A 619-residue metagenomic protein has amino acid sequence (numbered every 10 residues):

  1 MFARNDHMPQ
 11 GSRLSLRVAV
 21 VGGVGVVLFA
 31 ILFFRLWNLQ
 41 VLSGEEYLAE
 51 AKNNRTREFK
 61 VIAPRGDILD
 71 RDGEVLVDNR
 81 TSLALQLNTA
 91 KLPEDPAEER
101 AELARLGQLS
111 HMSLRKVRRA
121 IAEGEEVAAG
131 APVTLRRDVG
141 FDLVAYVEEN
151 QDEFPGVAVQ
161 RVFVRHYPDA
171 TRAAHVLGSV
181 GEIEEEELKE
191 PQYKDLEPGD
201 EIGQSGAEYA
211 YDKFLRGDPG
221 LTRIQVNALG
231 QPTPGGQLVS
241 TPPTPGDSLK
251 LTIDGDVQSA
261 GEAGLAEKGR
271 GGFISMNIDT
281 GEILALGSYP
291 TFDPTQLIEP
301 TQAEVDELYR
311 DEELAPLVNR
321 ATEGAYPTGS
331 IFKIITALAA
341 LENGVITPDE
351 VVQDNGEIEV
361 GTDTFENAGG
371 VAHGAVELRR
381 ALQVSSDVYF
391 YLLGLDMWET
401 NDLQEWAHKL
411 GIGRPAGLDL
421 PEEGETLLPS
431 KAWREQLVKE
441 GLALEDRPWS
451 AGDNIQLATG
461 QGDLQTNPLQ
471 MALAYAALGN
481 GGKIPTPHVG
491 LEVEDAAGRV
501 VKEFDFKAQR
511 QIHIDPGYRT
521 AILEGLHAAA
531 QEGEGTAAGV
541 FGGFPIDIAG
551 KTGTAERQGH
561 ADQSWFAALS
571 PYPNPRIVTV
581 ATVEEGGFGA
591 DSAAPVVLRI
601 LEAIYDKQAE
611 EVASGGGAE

Functional and structural regions predicted by a protein language model:
M1-A303, A325, N401-G411, Q465 (+4 more regions): Periplasmic/cell-envelope proteins involved in peptidoglycan metabolism and beta-lactam response
F2-N5, V77, N227-L238, D279-S330 (+3 more regions): Beta-lactam-recognizing serine transpeptidase/beta-lactamase-like catalytic domain environment
